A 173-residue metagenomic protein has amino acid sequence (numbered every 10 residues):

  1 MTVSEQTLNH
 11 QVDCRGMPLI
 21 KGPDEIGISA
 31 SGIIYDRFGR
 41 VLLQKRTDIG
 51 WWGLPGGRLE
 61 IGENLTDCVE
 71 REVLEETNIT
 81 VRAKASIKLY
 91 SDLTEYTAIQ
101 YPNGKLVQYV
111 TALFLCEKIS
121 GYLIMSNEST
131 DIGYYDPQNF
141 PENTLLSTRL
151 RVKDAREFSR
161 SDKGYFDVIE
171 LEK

Functional and structural regions predicted by a protein language model:
M1-S31, Y35-R37, G104, E170-E172: Acidic, metal-coordinating catalytic segment for phosphate/diphosphate chemistry, firing primarily on the Nudix
I33-Y35, K84-K88: Conserved positions in beta-strands of structured domains
F38-G39, I49: A generic structural motif
R46: Short loop/turn segments immediately following the C-termini of beta-strands
G50-W51, M125-K173: Nudix hydrolase/Nudix homology domain
G53-G57: A short gly/proline-enriched turn/hairpin at secondary-structure junctions
L59-A85, D92-T148: Unchanged
